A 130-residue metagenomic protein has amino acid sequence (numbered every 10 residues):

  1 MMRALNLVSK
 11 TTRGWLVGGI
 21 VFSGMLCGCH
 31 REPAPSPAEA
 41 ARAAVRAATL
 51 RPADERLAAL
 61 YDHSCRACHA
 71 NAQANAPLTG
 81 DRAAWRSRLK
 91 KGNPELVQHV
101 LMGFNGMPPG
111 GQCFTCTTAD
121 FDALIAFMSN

Functional and structural regions predicted by a protein language model:
M1-C27: Sec-dependent bacterial lipoprotein signal peptides
F22-G24, L60-H63: Disulfide-bonded cysteine motifs in exported proteins
C29-E32: Bacterial signal peptide processing site
P35-A59, N75-R86: Electrostatic cytochrome c docking/interface patches
R56, L60, A84, E95 (+2 more regions): Extracytoplasmic/secreted proteins, especially bacterial periplasmic and envelope-associated proteins
Y61-N71, L124, M128: The canonical Cys-X-X-Cys-His
A70-Q98: Gly/Gly-Pro-rich "capping" loops immediately C-terminal to redox-active cysteine motifs in periplasmic/lumenal
L78, H99-M128: Axial heme c-ligation environment in periplasmic c-type cytochrome domains
